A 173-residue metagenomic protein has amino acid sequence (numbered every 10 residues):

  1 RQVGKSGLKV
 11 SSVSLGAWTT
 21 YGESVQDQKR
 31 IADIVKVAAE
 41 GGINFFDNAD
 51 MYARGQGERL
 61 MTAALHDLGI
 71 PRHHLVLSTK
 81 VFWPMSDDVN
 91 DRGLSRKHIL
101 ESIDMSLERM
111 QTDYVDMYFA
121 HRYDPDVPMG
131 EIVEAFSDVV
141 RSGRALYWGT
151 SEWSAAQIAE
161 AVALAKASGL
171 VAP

Functional and structural regions predicted by a protein language model:
R1-V76, D113, R141: N-terminal binding-site loop/beta-alpha segment at the start of enzyme catalytic domains that lines or forms
S14, T19, V81-W83, D124 (+1 more regions): Short, flexible active-site-adjacent loop segments at beta-strand->alpha-helix junctions, enriched in small/polar
L15, N48, T79, M117-A120 (+1 more regions): Conserved beta-strand positions
S24, K36, S86-P173: Glycine/proline-rich, positively charged, aromatic-decorated active-site loop/lid region on the catalytic face
Y52-R54, P84, Q157: Short, active-site-adjacent cap segments at secondary-structure transitions
L60-A64, V76, K80, H98-M105 (+1 more regions): Generic beta-strand or strand-like secondary-structure segments
L68-L94: Structural motif corresponding to the early beta-alpha repeats
